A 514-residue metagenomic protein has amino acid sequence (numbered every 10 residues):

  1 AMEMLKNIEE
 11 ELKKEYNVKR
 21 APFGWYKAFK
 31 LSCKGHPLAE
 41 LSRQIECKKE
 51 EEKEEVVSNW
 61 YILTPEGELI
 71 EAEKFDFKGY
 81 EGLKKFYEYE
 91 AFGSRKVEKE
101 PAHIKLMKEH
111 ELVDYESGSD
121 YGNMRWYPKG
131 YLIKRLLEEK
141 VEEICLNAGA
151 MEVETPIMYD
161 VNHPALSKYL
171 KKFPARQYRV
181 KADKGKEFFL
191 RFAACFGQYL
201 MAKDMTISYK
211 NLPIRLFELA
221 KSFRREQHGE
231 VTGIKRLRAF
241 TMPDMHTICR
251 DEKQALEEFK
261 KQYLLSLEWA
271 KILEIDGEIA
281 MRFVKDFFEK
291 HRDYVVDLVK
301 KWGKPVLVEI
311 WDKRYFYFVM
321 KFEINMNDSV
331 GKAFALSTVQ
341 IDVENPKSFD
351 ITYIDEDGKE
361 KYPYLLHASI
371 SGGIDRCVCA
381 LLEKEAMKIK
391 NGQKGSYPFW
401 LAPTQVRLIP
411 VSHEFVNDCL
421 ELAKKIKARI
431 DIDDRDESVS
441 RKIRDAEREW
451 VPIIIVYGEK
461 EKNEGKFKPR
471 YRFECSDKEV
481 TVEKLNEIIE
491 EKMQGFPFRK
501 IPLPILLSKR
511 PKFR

Functional and structural regions predicted by a protein language model:
A1-C47: Positively charged, low-complexity, intrinsically disordered RNA-binding extensions
L31, Q44-K221, R225-E226, V231 (+2 more regions): Auxiliary tRNA-acceptor-end handling modules of aminoacyl-tRNA synthetases
K85-E109, F192-L264, F318, D328-F349 (+1 more regions): Conserved alpha/beta core surface patches that mediate binding of polyanionic ligands
R125-L132, M158-H163, I279-F288, I310-R314 (+1 more regions): Conserved short loop/turn motifs at secondary-structure junctions
E268-A335, V339, K512-R514: Metal-assisted phosphate- and nucleotidyl-transfer catalytic regions
K271-Y294, G395-D418, E479: Conserved, charged catalytic cores of large soluble enzymes
N391-R444: Generic long, charged, amphipathic alpha-helical segments
A423-T481, L485-I488: C-terminal structured "cap/appendage" subdomains that terminate the fold
